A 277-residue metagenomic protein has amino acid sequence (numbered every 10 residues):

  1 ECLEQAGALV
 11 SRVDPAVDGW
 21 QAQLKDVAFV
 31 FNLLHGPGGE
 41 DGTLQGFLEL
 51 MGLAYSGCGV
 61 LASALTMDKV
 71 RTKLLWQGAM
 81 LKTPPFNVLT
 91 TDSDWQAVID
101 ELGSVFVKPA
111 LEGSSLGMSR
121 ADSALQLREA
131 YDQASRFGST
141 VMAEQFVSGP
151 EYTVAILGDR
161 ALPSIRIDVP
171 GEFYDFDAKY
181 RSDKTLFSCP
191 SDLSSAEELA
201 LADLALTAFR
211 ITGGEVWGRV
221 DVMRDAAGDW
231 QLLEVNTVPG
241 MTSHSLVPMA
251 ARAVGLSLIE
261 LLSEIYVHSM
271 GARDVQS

Functional and structural regions predicted by a protein language model:
E1-L61, L65-R71, T90-A97, V267-Q276: ATP-binding N-terminal substructure of ATP-dependent carboxylate-amine bond-forming enzymes
V10, L24, A64-P150: Active-site nucleotide/adenylate-binding loops and adjacent lid/helix of ATP-dependent enzymes
V30, E49, K73-Q77, E101-V105 (+2 more regions): Short, hinge-like loop/turn segments at secondary-structure boundaries
G78-M80, S194-S277: ATP-dependent carboxylate activation and anion-phosphoryl transfer catalytic cores that bind Mg-ATP to form
P84, G103-V105, L116, P150-Y152 (+4 more regions): Change "...and in nucleic-acid phosphodiester-cleaving endonucleases..." to "...and in nucleic-acid processing enzymes
L89, M118-S123, I156-G158, D225 (+2 more regions): Short beta-strand-to-turn element immediately C-terminal to the catalytic PLP-Schiff-base lysine in fold type I
D122-D203, D229-Q231: Phosphate-binding site of ATP-dependent enzymes
